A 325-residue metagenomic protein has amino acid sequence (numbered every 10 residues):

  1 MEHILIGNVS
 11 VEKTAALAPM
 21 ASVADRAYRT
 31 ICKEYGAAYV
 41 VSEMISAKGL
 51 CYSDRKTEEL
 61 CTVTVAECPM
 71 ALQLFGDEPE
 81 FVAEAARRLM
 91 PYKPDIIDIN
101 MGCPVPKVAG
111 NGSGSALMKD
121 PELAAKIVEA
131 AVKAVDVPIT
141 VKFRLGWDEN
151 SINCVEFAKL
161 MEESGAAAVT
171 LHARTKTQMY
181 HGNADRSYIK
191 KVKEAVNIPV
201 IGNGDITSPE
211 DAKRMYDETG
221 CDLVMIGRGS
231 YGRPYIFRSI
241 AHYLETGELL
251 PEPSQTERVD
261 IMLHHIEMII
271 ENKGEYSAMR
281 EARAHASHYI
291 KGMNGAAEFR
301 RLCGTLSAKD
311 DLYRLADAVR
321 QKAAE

Functional and structural regions predicted by a protein language model:
M1-I4, V11-A15, A21, R26-A27 (+6 more regions): Alpha/beta catalytic cores of nucleotide-metabolism and tRNA/nucleoside-modifying enzymes
E2-L5, M20-D95: Glycine-rich, positively charged N-terminal anion/phosphate-binding segment
I4-A15, K48-P69, C103, K107-N111 (+2 more regions): N-terminal small/glycine-rich loop or linker at the start of catalytic domains across soluble metabolic enzymes
A15-P19, V40-S42, M70-L74, I97 (+4 more regions): Hydrophobic faces of well-ordered beta-strands that scaffold small-molecule active sites in alpha/beta enzyme cores
M20, I45-A47, F75-D77, G102-P104 (+4 more regions): Active-site beta-loop-alpha junctions enriched in small/polar residues
A83-S113, P121-I198, E218: Alpha/beta enzyme core
M118: Aromatic- and acidic-residue-enriched carbohydrate-binding clefts of CAZyme catalytic domains
